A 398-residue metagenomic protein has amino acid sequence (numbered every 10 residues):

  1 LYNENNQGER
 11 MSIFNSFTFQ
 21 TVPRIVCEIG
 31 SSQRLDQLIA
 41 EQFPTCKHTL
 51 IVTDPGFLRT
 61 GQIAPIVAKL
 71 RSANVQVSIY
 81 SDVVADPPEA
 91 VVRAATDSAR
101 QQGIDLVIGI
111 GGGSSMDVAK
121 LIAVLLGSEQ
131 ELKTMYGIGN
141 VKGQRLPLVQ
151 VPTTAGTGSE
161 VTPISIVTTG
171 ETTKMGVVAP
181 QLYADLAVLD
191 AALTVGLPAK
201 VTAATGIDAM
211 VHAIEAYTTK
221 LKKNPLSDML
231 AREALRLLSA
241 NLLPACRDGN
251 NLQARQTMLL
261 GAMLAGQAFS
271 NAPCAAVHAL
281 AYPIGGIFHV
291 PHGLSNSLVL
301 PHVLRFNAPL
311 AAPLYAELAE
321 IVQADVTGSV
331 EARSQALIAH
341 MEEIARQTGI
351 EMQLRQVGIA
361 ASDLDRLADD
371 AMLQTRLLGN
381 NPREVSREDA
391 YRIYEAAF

Functional and structural regions predicted by a protein language model:
Y2, M11-L106, L354: ATP/NTP phosphate-donor binding region
A90-A192: Glycine/threonine-rich beta-strand-loop-alpha-helix active-site module that forms ligand/phosphate-binding
G156, M263-N296, T375-L378: Glycine-rich phosphate/pyrophosphate-binding beta-alpha loops
I164-A272, P382: Carboxylate- and glycine-rich phosphate/diphosphate-binding segment that chelates Mg2+/Mn2+
M210-I214, M258-G266, L300, M341 (+3 more regions): Short alpha-helical scaffolding segments that buttress acidic/His motifs in well-ordered protein cores
I287-D363: Gly/Pro-rich interdomain helix-loop hinge
A361-F398: Short, amphipathic C-terminal "tail helix"
